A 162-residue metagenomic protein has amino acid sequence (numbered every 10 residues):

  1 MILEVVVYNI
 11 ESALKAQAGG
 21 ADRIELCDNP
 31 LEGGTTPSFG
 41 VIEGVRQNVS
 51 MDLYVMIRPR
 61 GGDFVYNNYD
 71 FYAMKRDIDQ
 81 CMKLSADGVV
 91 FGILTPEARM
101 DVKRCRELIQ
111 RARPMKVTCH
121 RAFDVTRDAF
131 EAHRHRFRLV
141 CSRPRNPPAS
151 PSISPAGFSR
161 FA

Functional and structural regions predicted by a protein language model:
M1-N9, I57-K75, T118-A129: Active-site mouth loops of central-metabolism enzymes
L3-V5, I24-L26, V45, L53-I57 (+3 more regions): Hydrophobic faces of well-ordered beta-strands that scaffold small-molecule active sites in alpha/beta enzyme cores
I10-L14, A18, P30-Y54, N68-Y72 (+3 more regions): Active-site-adjacent beta->alpha loops and helix N-cap segments on the catalytic face of soluble alpha/beta enzymes
G19, N48, L84, R138-V140: Structural motif
R76-I93, E97: Ordered, amphipathic secondary-structure segments that act as subunit-interaction surfaces in large macromolecular
C141-P151: His/Asp/Glu-enriched short active-site or ligand-binding loop at hydrolase and phosphoryl-transfer sites
